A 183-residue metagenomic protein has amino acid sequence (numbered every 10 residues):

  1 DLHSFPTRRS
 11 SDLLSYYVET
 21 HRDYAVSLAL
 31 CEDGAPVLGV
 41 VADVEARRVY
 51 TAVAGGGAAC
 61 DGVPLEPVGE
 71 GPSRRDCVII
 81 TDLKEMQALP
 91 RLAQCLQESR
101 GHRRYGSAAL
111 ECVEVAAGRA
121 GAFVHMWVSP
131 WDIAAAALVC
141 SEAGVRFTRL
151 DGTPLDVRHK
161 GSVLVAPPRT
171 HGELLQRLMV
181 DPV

Functional and structural regions predicted by a protein language model:
D1-T7: Single conserved hydrophobic/aromatic residue that forms the stacking wall/gate of nucleotide- or nucleobase-binding
S4, A116-R119, V157-G161: A short, glycine/Asx- and small/polar-enriched loop/turn that sits immediately N-terminal to a beta-strand
R8-D23: Glycine/serine-rich anion-binding loops at beta->alpha junctions that coordinate negatively charged ligand groups
S27-V113, K160-V183: Acidic beta-strand-loop-alpha-helix segment within the catalytic core of divalent metal-dependent phosphate-processing
L83, M126-V128, D151-T153: Short secondary-structure boundary segments
V113-A116, A134-E142: Hydrophobic residues within well-ordered alpha-helices
A117-A122, V145-R146: Alpha-to-beta junction loops
G144-K160: Acidic, metal-binding active-site segment of PIN/NYN-like and related structure-specific nucleases
